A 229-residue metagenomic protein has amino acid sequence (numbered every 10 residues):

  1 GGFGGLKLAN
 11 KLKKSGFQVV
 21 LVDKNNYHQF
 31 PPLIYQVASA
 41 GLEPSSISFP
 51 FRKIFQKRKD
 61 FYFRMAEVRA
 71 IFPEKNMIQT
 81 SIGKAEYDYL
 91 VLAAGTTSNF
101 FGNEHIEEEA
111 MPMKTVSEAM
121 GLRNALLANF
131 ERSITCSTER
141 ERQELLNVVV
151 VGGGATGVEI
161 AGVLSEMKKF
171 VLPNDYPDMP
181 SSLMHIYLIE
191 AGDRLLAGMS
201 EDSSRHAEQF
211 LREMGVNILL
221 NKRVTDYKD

Functional and structural regions predicted by a protein language model:
G1-Y62, R69, A155-M199: Beta1-alpha1 glycine-rich phosphate/pyrophosphate-binding loop at the start of Rossmann-like nucleotide-binding domains
H28, Y227-K228: Short secondary-structure capping/turn micro-motifs that flank functional sites
F30-I34, A38, T97-G102, I106-P112 (+2 more regions): Glycine-rich, flexible loop/turn motifs
F49, K53, E74, Q79 (+5 more regions): Replace "anionic and nucleotidyl ligands
K57-F72, R212-Y227: A conserved beta-strand/loop element that lines the FAD pocket in flavoprotein oxidoreductases
F61-V149: FAD-binding core/adjacent interface of flavoenzyme oxidoreductases
P112-M113, S117-F210, M214, I218-L220: Predominantly flavin-linked oxidoreductase catalytic cores and closely associated redox partners
